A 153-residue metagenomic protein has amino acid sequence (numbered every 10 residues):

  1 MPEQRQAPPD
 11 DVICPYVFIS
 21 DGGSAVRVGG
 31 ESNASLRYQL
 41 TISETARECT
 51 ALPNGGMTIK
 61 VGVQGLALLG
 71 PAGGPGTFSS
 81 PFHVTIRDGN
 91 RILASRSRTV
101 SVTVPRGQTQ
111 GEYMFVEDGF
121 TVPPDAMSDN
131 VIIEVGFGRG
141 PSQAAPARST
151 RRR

Functional and structural regions predicted by a protein language model:
M1-S32, T99-R153: Compositionally biased, intrinsically disordered linkers/stalks adjacent to structured regions
P2-D10, L68-G70, G74-S97: Charged, amphipathic alpha-helical segments and their flanking helix caps
Y16-R27, Q39-A46, P53, M57: Glycine-rich, compositionally biased intrinsically disordered regions
D21, G62-G65, G76: Glycine-centered flexibility motif
N33-Y38, A46-I59, L69-G76, P124-A126: Short, solvent-exposed beta-strand/turn "edge" segments of beta-rich domains on protein surfaces
E44-C49, V63-P71, V84-N90, V102-R106 (+2 more regions): Beta-strand elements of well-folded, non-transmembrane domains
M57-I59, F78-S80, M114, V131: Hydrophobic core residues within well-ordered beta-strands of beta-rich domains
